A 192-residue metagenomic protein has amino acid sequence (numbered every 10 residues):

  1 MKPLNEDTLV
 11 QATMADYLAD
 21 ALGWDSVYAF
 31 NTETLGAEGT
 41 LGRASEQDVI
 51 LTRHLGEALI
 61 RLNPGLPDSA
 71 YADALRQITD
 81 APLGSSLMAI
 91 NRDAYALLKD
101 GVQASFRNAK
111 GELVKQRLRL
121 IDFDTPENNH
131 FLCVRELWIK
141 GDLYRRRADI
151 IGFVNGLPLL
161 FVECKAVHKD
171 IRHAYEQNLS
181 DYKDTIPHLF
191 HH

Functional and structural regions predicted by a protein language model:
M1-H192: An alpha-helical interface "stripe"
